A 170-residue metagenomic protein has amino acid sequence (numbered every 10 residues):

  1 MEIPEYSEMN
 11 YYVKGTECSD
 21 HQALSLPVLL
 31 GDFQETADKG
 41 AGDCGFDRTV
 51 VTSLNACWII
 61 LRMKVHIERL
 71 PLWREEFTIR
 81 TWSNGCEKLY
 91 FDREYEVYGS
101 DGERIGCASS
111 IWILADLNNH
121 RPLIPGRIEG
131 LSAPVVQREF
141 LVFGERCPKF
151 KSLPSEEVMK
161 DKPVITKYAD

Functional and structural regions predicted by a protein language model:
M1-R80, N84-D170: Terminal targeting signals and extreme-terminal segments of soluble enzymes
